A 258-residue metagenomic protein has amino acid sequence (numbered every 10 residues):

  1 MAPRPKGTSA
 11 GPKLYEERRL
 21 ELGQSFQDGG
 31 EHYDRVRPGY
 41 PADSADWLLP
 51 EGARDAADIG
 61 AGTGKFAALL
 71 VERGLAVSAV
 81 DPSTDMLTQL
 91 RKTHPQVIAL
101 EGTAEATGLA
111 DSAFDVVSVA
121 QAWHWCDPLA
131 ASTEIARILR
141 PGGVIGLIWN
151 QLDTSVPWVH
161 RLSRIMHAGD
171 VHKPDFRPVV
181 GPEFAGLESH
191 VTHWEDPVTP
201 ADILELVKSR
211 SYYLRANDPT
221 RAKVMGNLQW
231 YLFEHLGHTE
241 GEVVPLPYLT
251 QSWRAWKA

Functional and structural regions predicted by a protein language model:
A2-G52: Conserved class I S-adenosyl-L-methionine
P3, V179, E183-A258: Conserved Class I S-adenosyl-L-methionine
D55, T63-A106: Class I SAM-dependent methyltransferase SAM/SAH-binding core
I59: Conserved beta-strand/loop positions that form the S-adenosyl-L-methionine
E105-V116: A short acidic, Gly/Pro-enriched loop at the edge of an enzyme's catalytic core that lines a small-molecule cofactor
Q121: Short catalytic micro-motifs in class I SAM-dependent methyltransferases
C126-E134: A short, conserved alpha-helix within the catalytic core of class I
T133-V198: Conserved catalytic/acceptor-binding region of the Class I
